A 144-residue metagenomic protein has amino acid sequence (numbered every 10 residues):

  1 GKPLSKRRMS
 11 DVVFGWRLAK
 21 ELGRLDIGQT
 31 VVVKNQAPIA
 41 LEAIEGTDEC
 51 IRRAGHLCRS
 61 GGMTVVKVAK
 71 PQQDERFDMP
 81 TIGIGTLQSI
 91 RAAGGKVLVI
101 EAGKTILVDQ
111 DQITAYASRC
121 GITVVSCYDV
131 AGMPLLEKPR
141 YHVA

Functional and structural regions predicted by a protein language model:
G1-L87: Conserved mixed alpha/beta catalytic, RNA-binding, or beta-rich assembly cores of soluble enzyme, regulatory
E49-A144: Feature captures the catalytic cores and cofactor-binding loops of soluble hydro-lyases/lyases that act on carboxylate
